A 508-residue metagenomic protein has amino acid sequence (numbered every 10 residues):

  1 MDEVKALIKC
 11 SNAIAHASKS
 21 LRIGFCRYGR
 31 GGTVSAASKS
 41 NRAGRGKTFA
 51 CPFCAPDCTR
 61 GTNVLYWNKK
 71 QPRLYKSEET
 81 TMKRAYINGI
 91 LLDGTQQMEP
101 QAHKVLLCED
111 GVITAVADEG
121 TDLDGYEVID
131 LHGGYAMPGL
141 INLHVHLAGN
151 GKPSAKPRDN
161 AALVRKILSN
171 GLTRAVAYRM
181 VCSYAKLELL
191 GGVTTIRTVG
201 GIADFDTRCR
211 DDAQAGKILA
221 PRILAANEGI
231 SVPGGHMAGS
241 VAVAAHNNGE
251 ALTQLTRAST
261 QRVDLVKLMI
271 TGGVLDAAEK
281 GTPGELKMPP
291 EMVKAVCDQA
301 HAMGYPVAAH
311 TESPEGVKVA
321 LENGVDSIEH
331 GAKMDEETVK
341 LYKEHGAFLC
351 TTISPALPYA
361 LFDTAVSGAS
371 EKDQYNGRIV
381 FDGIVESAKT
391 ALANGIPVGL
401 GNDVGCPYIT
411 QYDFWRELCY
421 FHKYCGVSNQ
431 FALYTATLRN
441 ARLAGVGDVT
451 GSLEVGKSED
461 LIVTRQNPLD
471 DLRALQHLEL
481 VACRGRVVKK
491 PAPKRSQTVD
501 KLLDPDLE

Functional and structural regions predicted by a protein language model:
E3, A13-A17, G29, A50 (+3 more regions): Short hydrophobic alpha-helical segments enriched in small aliphatic residues
R73-D122, G134-M137, Q466-R473, R486: N-terminal metal-binding scaffold of metallo-dependent hydrolase/deaminase domains
Y135-D212: Metal-associated gating/positioning segment near the N- to mid-region
R165-R179, H236-T253, P306: Active-site mouth loops of central-metabolism enzymes
N170-G171, M180-T207, A220-S231, V263-A277 (+4 more regions): Divalent metal-dependent hydrolysis catalytic cores, especially in the metallo-beta-lactamase
G272-E386, G399, G405-C406, G426-V427 (+1 more regions): Active-site core of metal-dependent hydrolases
A302, P306, K372, D382-N467: His/Asp/Glu-enriched, well-ordered alpha-helical/loop segment that forms or immediately abuts the divalent-metal
A436-L438, V455-K501: C-terminal cap of metal-dependent C-N hydrolases
